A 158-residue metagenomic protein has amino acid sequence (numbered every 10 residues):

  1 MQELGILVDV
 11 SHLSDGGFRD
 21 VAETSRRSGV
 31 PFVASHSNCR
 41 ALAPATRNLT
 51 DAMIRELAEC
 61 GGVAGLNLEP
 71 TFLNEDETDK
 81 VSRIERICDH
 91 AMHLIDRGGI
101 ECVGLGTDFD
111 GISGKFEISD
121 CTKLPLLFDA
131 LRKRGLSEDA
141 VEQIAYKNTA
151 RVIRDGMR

Functional and structural regions predicted by a protein language model:
M1-L7, H12-V33, T46-G61, E85-E101: Histidine/acidic residue-rich metal-binding segments in metalloenzymes
I6, S11-F18, S37-R40, E69-T71 (+1 more regions): Active-site beta-loop-alpha junctions enriched in small/polar residues
V8, H36, A64, D108 (+2 more regions): Conserved, mostly hydrophobic/aromatic
H36-R40, D76-K80: Short, basic, glycine/proline-bearing loop/turn elements
A45-L49, D79-R86, I118-T122: Alpha-helix N-cap and loop-to-helix initiation/capping positions
G62-F72: A conserved active-site cap/scaffold subdomain adjacent to cofactor or substrate pockets
N67-L68, G98-S119: Short acidic/histidine-rich active-site segments
S119-R158: Mid-to-C-terminal alpha-helical segments outside catalytic/metal-binding sites
